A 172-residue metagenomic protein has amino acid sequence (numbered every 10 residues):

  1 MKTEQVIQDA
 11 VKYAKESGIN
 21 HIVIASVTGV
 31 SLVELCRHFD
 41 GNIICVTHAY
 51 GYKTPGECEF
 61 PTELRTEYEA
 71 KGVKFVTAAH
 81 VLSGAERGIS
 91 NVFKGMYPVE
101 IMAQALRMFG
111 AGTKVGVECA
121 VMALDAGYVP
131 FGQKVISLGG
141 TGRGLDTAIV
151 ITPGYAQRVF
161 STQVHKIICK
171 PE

Functional and structural regions predicted by a protein language model:
M1-E172: Conserved mixed alpha/beta catalytic, RNA-binding, or beta-rich assembly cores of soluble enzyme, regulatory
